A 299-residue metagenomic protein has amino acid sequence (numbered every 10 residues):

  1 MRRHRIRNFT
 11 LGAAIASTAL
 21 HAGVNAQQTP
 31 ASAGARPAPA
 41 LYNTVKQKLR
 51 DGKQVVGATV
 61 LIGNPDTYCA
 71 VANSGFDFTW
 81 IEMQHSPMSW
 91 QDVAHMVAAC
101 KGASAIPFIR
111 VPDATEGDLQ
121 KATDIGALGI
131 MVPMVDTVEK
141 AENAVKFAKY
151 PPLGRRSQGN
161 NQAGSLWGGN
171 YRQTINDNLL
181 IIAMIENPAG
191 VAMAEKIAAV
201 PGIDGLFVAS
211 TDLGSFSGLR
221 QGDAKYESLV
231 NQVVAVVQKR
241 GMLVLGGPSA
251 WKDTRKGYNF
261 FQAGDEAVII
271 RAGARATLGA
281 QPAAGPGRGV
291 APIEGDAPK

Functional and structural regions predicted by a protein language model:
M1-L11: Bacterial N-terminal signal peptides that target proteins for export
I6-R7, L20, I185, T211: Residue-level micro-sites within transmembrane alpha helices that shape and flank functional polar/acidic positions
T10-H21: Bacterial N-terminal signal peptides
G23-N25: Sec/Tat signal peptide C-region and signal peptidase I cleavage site
Q27-K299: Expand to "…catalyze enediolate/carbanion chemistry for C-C bond making/breaking, isomerization, decarboxylation
